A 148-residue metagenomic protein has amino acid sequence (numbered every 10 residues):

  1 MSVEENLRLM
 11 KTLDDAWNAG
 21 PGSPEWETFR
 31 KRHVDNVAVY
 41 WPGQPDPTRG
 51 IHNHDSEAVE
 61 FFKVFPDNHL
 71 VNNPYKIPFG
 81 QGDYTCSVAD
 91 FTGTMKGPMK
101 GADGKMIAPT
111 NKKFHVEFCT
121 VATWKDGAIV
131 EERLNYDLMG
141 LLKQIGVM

Functional and structural regions predicted by a protein language model:
M1-M148: C-terminal and inter-domain tail/linker signature
